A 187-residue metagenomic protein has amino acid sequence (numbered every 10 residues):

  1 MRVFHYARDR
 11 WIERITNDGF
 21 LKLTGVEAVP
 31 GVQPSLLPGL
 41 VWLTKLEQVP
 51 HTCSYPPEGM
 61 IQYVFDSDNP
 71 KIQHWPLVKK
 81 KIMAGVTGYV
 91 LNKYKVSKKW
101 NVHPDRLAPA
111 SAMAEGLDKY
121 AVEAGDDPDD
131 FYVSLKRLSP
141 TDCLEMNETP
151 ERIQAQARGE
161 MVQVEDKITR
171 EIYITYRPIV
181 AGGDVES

Functional and structural regions predicted by a protein language model:
M1-A7, L40-L43, M60-V64, P76 (+4 more regions): Ordered hydrophobic segments in well-structured contexts
M1-V41: ADP-ribose/NAD+-binding catalytic cleft of ART/PARP-like enzymes
F4-A7, H74, V78, I82 (+4 more regions): Non-membrane alpha-helical secondary structure
Y6-E13, L46, V64-P70, G125: Short, flexible beta-strand-to-coil junctions
R10-R14, K22, P50-H51, H103 (+2 more regions): A broad, structure-centric signal for solvent-exposed, well-ordered loop/edge residues that line or flank functional
T24-A108: ADP-ribosyltransferase catalytic core
Y94-S187: C-terminal, well-folded lobe of enzymatic/effector domains
